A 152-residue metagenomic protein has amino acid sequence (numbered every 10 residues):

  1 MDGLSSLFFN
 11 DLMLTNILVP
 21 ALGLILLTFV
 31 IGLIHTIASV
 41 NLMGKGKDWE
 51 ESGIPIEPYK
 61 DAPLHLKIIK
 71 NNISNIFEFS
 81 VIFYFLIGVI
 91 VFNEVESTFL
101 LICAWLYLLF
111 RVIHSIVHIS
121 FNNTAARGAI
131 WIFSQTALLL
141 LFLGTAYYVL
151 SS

Functional and structural regions predicted by a protein language model:
M1-N16, S152: Short, strongly hydrophobic alpha-helical membrane anchors
T15-G53: N-terminal signal-anchor transmembrane alpha helix
I17-L24, T28, C103-Y107, S134-A137: Hydrophobic alpha-helical transmembrane segments of polytopic
G53-I76: Short membrane-interface loop/juxtamembrane segments of multi-pass integral membrane proteins
S74-G88: Core segments of transmembrane alpha-helices that mediate helix-helix packing or line hydrophobic substrate/ligand
F85-Y107: Short alpha-helical packing/oligomerization segments
I113-A137: Interfacial loop-to-transmembrane junctions
L143-S152: Juxtamembrane boundary at the C-terminal end of a transmembrane helix
